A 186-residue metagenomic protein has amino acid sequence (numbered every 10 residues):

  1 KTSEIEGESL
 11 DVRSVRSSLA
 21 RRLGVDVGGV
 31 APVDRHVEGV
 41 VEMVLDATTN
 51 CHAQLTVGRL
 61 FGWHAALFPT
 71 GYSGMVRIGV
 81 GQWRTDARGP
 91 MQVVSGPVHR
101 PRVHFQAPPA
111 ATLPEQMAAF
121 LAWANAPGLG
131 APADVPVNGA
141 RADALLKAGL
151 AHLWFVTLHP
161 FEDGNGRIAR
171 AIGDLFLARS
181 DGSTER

Functional and structural regions predicted by a protein language model:
K1-R186: FIC/Doc superfamily catalytic core
